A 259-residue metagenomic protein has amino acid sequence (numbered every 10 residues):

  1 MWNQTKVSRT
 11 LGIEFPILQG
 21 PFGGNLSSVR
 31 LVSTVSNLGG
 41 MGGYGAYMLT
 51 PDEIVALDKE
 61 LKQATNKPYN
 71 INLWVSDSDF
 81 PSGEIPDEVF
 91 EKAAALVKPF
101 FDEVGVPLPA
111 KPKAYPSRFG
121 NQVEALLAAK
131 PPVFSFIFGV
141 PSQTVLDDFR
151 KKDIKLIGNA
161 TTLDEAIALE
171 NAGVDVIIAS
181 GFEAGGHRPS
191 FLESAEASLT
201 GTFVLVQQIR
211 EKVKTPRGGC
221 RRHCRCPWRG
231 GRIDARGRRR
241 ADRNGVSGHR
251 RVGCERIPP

Functional and structural regions predicted by a protein language model:
W2-K212: Active-site entrance/lid segments in N-terminal catalytic domains of soluble metabolic enzymes
A94-K98, H187-G218, H223-P259: Conserved active-site-proximal phosphate/metal-binding subdomains
